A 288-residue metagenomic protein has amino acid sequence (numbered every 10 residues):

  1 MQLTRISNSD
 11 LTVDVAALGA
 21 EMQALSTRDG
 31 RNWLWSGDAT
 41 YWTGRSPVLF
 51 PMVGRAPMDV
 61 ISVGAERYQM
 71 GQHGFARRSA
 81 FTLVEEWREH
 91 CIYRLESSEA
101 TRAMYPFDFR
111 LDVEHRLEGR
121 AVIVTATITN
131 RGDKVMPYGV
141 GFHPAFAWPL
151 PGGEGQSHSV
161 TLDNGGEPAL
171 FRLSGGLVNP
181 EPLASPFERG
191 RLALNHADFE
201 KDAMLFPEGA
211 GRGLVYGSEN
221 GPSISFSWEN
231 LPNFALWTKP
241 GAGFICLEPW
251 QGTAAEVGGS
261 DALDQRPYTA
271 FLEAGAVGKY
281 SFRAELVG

Functional and structural regions predicted by a protein language model:
T12-R67: Acidic-aromatic substrate-binding/catalytic surfaces of carbohydrate-active enzymes
R45-P51, V257-Q265: Short, structured beta-strand/loop micro-motifs enriched in basic residues and often containing a Trp
I61-A65, A270-V287: Short Pro-Gly-centered flexible turn/kink motifs
E66-G119: Extended, loop-rich substrate-binding clefts of extracytoplasmic carbohydrate-active enzymes
S97-F146, P151: Acidic, contiguous internal or C-terminal segments within carbohydrate-active enzymes that form a structured patch used
D112-E114, P267-L272: Beta-strand-rich interaction surfaces with strong enrichment in secreted/lumenal proteins
A145-E229: Active-site/ligand-binding surface loops and adjacent short beta/alpha elements that line catalytic pockets across
S218-G258: Glycine-rich active-site loops that engage anionic ligands at enzyme catalytic sites
